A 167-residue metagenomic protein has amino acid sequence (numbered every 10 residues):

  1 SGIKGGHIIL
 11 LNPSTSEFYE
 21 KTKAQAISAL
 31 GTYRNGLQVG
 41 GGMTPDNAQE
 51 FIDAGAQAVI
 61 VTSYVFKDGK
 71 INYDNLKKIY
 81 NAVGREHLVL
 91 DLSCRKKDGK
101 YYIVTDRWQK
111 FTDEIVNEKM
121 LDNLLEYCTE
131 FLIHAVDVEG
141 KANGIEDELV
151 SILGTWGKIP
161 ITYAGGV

Functional and structural regions predicted by a protein language model:
S1-G2, D113: Small-residue-rich anion-binding loops in enzyme active sites
G2, Q49-D53, L124-L125, G154: Non-catalytic positions within long, well-ordered alpha-helices that form the structural scaffold/packing of enzyme
G5-A24, S63-K70, I133-N143: Glycine-rich, proline-tolerant flexible connector loops at the mouths of alpha/beta enzymes
I9, Q38-G42, T62, T162-A164: Structural motif
L10-N12, M43-P45, V65, C94-K96 (+2 more regions): Active-site-proximal loop/turn and secondary-structure-junction residues that shape catalytic pockets, frequently
S16-Q38, L76-S93, N143-V167: Alpha-helix-loop-beta-strand connector modules within alpha/beta enzyme cores
T22, T44, N72, V116-N117 (+1 more regions): Amphipathic coiled-coil/heptad-repeat helices and related helical stalk/stem segments that mediate oligomerization
I52, A56-V138: Conserved anion-binding
